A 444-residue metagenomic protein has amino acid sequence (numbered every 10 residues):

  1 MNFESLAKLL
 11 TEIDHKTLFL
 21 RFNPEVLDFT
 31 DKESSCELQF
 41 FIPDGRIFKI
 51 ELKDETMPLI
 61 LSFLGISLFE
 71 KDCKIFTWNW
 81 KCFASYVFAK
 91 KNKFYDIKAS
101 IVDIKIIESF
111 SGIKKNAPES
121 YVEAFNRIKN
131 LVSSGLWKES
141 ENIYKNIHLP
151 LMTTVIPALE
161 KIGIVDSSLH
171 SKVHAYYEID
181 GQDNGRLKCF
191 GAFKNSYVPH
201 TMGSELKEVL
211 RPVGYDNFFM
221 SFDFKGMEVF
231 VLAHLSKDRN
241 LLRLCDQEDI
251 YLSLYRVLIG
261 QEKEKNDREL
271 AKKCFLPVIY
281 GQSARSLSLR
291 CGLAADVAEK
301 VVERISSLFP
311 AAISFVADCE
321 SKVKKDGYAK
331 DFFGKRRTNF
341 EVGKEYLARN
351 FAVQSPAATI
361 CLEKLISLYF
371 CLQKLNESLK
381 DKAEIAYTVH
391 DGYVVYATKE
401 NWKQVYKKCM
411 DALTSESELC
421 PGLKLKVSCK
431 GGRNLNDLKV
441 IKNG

Functional and structural regions predicted by a protein language model:
N2-A7, I13-G135, G226: Conserved DEDDh/DEDDy metal-dependent 3′-5′ exonuclease domain
L27, E33-S35, P43, K53 (+4 more regions): Acidic, glycine-rich two-metal-ion catalytic cores of nucleic acid-processing enzymes
P58-I60, E400-K407: Short, conserved charged micro-motifs
T77, P212-M227, F275-I279, L287-L293: Conserved catalytic palm subdomain of right-hand nucleotidyl-transferase polymerases, strongest for RNA-directed enzymes
K81-A84, K225-E228, G392, R433-N436: Conserved nucleotide-binding/hydrolysis micro-motifs of P-loop NTPases
K91, Y95-D166, S236-C245, A311: Mixed-charge, glycine-rich, non-catalytic linkers/tails in nucleic-acid processing enzymes
N116-E123, W137-L149, S221, K225 (+2 more regions): Structural motif
M152-G163, R256-T388, Y396-K399, K424 (+1 more regions): Conserved catalytic core of nucleic-acid polymerases
